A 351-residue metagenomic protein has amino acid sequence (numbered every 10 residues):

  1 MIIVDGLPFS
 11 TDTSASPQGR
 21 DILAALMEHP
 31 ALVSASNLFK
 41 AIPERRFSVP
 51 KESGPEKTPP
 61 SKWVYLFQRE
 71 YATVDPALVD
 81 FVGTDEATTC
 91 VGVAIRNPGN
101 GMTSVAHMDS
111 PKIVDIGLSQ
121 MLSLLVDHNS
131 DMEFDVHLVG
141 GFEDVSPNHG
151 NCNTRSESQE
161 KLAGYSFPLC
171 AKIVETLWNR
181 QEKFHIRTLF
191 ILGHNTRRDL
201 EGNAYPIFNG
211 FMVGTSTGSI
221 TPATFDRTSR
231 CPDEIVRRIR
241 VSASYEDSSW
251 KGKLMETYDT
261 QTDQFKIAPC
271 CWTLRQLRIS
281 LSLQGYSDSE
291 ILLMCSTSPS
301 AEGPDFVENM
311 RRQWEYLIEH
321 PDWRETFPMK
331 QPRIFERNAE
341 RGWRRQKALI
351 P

Functional and structural regions predicted by a protein language model:
M1-Y71, P147-P351: C-terminal functional modules of predominantly eukaryotic multidomain proteins
W63-E86: Active-site-proximal, Lys/Arg-enriched surface segment that forms a nucleic-acid-binding/basic interface patch
D80, G92, M102-S104, D135-H137 (+3 more regions): Structural motif
E86-C90, G141-F142: A short acidic Gly-Thr/Ser loop motif
T89-M132: Glycine- and Gly-Pro-enriched alpha-helical subdomains that act as flexible, kink-prone "lid/hinge" or packing modules
G101-D109, F142, T154-S158: Short, flexible active-site loops
M132-E143: Acidic/histidine-rich, metal-coordinating catalytic segments
